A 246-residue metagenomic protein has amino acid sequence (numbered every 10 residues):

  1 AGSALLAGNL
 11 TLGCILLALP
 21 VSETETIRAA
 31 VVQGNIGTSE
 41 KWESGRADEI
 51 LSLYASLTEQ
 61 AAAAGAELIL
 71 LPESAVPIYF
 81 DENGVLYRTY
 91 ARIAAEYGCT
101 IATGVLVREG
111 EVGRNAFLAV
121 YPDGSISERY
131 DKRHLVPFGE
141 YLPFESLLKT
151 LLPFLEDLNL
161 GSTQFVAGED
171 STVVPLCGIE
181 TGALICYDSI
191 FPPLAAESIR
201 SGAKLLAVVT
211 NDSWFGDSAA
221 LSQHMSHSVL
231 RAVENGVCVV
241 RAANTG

Functional and structural regions predicted by a protein language model:
A1-G246: Enzyme catalytic cores with a strong preference for nitrogen-chemistry domains
